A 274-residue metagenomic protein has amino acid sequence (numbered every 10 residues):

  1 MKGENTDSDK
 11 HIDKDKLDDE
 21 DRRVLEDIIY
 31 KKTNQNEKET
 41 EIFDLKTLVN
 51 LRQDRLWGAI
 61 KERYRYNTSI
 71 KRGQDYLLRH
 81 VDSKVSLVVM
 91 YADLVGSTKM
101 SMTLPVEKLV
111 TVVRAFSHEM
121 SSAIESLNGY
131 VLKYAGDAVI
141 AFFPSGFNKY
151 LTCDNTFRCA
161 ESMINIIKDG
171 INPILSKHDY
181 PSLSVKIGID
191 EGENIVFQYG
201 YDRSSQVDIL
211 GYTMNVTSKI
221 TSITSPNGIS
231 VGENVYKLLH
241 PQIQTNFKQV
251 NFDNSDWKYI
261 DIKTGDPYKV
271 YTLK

Functional and structural regions predicted by a protein language model:
M1-I70, P226-K274: Intrinsically disordered, glycine/charged-rich C-terminal tails and inter-domain linkers that flank nucleotidyl cyclase
S69-Q74, G170-N172: Short gly/ser/thr-rich secondary-structure transition/capping motifs
Y76-N155: Catalytic NTP-binding/metal-coordinating core of nucleotidyl cyclase/transferase enzymes
V89, K186-I187, G228: A residue-level structural signature of the nucleotidyltransferase/glycosyltransferase Rossmann-like core
V112, G211-Y212: Short, glycine/acidic-rich beta->alpha junctions
V113-M120, A160-K168: Short, hydrophobic/amphipathic alpha-helical packing segments that form internal helix faces or helix-helix interfaces
L127-T152, I171-I209: Catalytic core of nucleotidyl cyclases, primarily class III adenylyl/guanylyl cyclases
D190, Y212-K237: Catalytic/regulatory signature loops of cyclic-dinucleotide turnover enzymes and related class III nucleotidyl cyclases
